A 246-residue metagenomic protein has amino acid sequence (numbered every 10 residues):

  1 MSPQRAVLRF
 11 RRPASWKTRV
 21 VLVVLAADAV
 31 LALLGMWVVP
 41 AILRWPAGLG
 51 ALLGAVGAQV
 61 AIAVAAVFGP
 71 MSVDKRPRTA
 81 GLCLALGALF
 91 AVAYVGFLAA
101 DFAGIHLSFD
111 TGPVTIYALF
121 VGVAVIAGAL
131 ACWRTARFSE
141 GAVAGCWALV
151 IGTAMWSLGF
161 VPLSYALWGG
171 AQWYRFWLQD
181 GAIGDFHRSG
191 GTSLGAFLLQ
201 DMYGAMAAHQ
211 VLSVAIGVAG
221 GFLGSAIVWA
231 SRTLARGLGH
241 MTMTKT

Functional and structural regions predicted by a protein language model:
P3-A124: Transmembrane alpha-helical insertion/packing segments
L31, F90-F97, F120, A124 (+6 more regions): Alpha-helical transmembrane segments of multipass membrane proteins
L53-G54, I183-L223: Hydrophobic alpha-helical transmembrane segments
A65-G69, V123-G128, Y203-H240: Transmembrane alpha-helical segments in integral membrane proteins
R76-C83, W133-M155, G159: Loop-to-transmembrane helix junctions at the membrane interface
P77, S108-F109, C132-E140, A144 (+2 more regions): Juxtamembrane/transmembrane-helix boundary motifs in multi-pass membrane proteins
S157-D185: Functional transmembrane-helix hotspots
F176-Q179, A235-T246: Short, highly charged, low-complexity non-transmembrane loops/tails of multi-pass membrane proteins
